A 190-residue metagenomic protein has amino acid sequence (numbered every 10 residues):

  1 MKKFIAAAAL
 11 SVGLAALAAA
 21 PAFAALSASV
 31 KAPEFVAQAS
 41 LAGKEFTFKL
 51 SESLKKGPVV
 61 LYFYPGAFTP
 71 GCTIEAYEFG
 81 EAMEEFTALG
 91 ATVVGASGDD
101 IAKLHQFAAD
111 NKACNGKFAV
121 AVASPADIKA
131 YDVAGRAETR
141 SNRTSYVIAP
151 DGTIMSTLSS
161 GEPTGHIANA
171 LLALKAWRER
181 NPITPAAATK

Functional and structural regions predicted by a protein language model:
M1-V12: Bacterial N-terminal signal peptides that target proteins for export
L14-A39, P185-A187: N-proximal helix/coil linker or "cap" segments that precede and/or mark the start of modular domains
P33, P58-V60, N142-T144: Short loop/turn microsegments at loop-to-beta-strand junctions
V36-P58: A short beta-strand-turn-helix
L50-T73, Y77-F79: Short active-site neighborhood of thiol/selenol oxidoreductases, capturing the structured segment around
V94, F107-N142: Short, internal strand/loop/helix patches that form the active-site neighborhood or redox-interaction surface
R140-K190: Thiol-/selenol-based redox modules, centered on thioredoxin-like and closely related oxidoreductase domains
